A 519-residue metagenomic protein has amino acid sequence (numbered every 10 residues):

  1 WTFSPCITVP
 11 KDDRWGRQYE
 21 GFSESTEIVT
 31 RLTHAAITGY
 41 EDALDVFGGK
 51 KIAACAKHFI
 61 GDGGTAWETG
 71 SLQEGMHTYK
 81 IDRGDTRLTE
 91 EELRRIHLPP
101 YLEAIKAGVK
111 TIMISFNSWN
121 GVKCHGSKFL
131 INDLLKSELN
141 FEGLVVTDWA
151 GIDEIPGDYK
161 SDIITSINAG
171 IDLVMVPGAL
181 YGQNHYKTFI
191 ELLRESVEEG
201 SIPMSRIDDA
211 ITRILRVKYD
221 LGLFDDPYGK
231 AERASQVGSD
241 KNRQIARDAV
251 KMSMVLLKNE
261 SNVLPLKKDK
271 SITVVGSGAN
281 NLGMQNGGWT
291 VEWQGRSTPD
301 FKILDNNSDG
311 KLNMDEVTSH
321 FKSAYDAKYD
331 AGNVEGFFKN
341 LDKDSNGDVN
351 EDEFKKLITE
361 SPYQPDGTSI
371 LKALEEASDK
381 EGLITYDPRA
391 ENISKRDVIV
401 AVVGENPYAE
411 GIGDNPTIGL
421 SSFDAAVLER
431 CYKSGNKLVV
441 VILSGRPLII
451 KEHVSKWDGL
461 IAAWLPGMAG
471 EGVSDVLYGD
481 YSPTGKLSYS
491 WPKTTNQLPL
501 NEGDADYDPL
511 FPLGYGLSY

Functional and structural regions predicted by a protein language model:
W1-S308, M314-G336, N340, N350-Y519: Glycoside hydrolase catalytic-domain context in secreted enzymes
